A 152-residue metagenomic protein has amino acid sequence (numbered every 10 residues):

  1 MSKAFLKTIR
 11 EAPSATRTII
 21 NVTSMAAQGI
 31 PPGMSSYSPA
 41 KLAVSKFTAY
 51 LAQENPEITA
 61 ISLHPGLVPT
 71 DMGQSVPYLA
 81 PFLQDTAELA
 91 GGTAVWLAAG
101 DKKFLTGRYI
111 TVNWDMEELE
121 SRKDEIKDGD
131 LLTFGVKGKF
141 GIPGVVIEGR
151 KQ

Functional and structural regions predicted by a protein language model:
M1-F5, I9, F47-T48, L97: Hydrophobic positions on the long internal alpha-helix of Rossmann-like NAD(P)-dependent oxidoreductase domains
S2-F5, M34, N55, A90 (+1 more regions): Proteins with a high burden of low-complexity, intrinsically disordered sequence enriched in S/T/G/P/A and R, requiring
L6, L63-G66: Active/binding-pocket-proximal capping segment
R10-P56, G66-V68, G73-Q74: Catalytic loop of short-chain dehydrogenase/reductase
T59: Residues at the starts of beta-strands that form the adenosine-phosphate
S62, Y78-Q152: C-terminal helical subdomain
